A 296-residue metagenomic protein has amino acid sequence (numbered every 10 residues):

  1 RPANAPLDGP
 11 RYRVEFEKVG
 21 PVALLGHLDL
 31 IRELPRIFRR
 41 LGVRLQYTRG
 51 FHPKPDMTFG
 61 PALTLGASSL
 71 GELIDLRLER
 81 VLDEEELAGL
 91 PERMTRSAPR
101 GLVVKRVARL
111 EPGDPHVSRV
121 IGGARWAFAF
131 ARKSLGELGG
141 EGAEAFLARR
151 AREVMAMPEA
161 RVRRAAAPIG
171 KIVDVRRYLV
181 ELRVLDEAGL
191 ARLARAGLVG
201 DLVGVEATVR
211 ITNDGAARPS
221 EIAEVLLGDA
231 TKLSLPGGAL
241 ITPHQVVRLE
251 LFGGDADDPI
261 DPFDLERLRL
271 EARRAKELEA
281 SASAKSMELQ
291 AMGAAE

Functional and structural regions predicted by a protein language model:
R1, P6-G9, L24, R152-E296: Core RNA-modification/binding signature centered on pseudouridine synthases
G9, D29-L41, L45: Active-site-proximal cofactor/substrate-binding loop regions of enzyme domains
E15-E17, P21, H27, R40: Extended, well-folded interaction surfaces typified by the phenylalanyl-tRNA synthetase beta subunit core
F16-K18, L76-L82, F128-G136, A207-N213: Short beta-strand-to-loop capping motifs
P21, L45-V81: Short, charge-patterned binding micro-sites
A23-L28, E84-A88, E137-E141, A145 (+1 more regions): Ordered, soluble secondary-structure elements with a strong preference for glycine-centered loop motifs and nearby
L70-A127: Ordered, amphipathic secondary-structure segments that act as subunit-interaction surfaces in large macromolecular
E85-R100, G139-P158, I222-E224: Short amphipathic alpha-helices in soluble, non-transmembrane regions that often serve as interface/regulatory elements
